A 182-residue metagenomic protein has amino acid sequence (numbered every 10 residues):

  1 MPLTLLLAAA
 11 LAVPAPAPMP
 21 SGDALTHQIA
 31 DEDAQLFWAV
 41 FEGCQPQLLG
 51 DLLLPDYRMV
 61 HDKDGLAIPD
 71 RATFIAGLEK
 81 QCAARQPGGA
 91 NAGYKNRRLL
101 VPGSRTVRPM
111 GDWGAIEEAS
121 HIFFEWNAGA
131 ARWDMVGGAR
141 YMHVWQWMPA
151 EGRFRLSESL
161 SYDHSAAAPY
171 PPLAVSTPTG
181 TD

Functional and structural regions predicted by a protein language model:
P2-A12: Sec-dependent N-terminal signal peptides
L11-P55, A168-D182: Short, low-complexity N-terminal intrinsically disordered segments enriched in polar/charged residues
T26-A30, Q45-A115, M135: A solvent-exposed, acidic/Ser-Thr-rich amphipathic alpha-helical stretch
D33, L53, M59, I75 (+3 more regions): Secondary-structure boundary/capping motif
P55-R58, E118-N127, Y162-D163: Generic short beta-strand segments
F74, L78, V101-R108, S120-F123 (+2 more regions): Hydrophobic/aromatic beta-strand elements that line small-molecule binding cavities or substrate pockets in beta-rich
G77, A128-A131: C-terminal and inter-domain tail/linker signature
A131-P172: Short beta-strand edge/turn micro-motifs at domain boundaries
